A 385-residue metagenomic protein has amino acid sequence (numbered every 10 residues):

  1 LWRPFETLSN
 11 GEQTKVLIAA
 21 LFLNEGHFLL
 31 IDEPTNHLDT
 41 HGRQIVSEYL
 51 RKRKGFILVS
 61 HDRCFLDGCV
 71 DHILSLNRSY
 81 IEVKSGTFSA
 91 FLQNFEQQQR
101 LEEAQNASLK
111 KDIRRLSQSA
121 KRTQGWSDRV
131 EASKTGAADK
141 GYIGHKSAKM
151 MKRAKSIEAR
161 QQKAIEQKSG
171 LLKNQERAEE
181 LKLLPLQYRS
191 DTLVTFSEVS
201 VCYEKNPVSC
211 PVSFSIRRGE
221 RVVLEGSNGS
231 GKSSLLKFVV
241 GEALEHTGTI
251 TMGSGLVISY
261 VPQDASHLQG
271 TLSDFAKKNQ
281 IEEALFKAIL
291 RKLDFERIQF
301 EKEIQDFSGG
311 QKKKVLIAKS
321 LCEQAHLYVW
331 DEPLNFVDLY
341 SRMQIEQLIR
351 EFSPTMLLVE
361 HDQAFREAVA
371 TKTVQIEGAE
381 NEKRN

Functional and structural regions predicted by a protein language model:
L1-A104, Y188-N385: ABC ATP-binding cassette signature C-motif
L1-G11, N94-E204: Coupling and communication elements adjacent to P-loop NTPase active sites across diverse families
